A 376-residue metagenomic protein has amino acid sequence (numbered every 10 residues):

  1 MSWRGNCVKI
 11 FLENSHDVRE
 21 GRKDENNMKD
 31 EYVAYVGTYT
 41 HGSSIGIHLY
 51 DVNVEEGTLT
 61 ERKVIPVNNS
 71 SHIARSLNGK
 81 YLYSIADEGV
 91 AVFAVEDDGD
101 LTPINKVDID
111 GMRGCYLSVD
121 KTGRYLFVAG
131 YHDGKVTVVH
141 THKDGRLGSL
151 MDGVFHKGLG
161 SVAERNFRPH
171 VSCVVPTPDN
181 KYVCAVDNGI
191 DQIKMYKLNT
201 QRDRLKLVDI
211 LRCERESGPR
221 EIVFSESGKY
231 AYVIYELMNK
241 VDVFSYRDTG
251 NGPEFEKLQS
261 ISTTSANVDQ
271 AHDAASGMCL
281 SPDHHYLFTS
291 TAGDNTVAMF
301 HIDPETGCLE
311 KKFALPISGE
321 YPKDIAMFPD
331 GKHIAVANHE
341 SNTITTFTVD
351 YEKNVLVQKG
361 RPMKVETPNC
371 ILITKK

Functional and structural regions predicted by a protein language model:
Y39, D87, Y131, T141 (+6 more regions): Short loop/turn segments immediately following the C-termini of beta-strands
S43, V67-L77, D110-K121, K157-P178 (+4 more regions): Beta-rich, blade/repeat-based domains predominating in secreted/periplasmic proteins but also intracellular
D51-E56, F93-G99, V139-G148, K197-D203 (+3 more regions): Short loop/turn segments immediately following beta-strands, especially the blade-tip and inter-blade linker loops
T60-I65, T102-D108, G158-E164, K206-R212 (+3 more regions): A short beta-strand motif characteristic of beta-propeller blades
E61-G123: Blade-loop segments of beta-propeller domains
P103-S172: Asp-box/WD-like beta-propeller blade repeats and closely related beta-sheet repeat scaffolds
C184-N239: Loop-centered beta-sheet repeat module
